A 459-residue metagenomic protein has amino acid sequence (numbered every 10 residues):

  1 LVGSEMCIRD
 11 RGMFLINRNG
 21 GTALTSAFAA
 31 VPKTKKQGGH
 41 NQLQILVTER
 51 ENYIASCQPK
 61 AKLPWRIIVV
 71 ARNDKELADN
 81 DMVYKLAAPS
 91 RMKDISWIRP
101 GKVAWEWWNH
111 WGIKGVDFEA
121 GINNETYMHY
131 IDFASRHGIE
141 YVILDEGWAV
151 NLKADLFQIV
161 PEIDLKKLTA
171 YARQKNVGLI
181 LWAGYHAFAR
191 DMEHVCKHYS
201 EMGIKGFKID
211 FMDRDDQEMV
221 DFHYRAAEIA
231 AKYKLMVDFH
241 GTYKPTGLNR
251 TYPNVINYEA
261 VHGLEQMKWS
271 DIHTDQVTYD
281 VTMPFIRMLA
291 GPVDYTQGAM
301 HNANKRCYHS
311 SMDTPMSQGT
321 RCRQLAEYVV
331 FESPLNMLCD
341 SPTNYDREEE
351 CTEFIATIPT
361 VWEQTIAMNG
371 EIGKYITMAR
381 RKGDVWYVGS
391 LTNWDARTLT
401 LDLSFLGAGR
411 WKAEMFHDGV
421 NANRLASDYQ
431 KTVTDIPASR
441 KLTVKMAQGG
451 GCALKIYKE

Functional and structural regions predicted by a protein language model:
S4-A87: N-terminal accessory beta-strand-rich subdomains and adjacent acidic, glycine-rich linkers that precede catalytic cores
P59-Y141: An acidic-aromatic substrate-binding cleft motif
A134, D210, V237, V330 (+1 more regions): Conserved, mostly hydrophobic/aromatic
D145-T320: Aromatic- and carboxylate-enriched substrate-binding clefts and catalytic-loop regions of carbohydrate-active enzymes
D340-Y387, N423-S427: Glycan-recognition and catalytic regions of carbohydrate-active enzymes
E371-W411, C452-A453: Carbohydrate-binding surface patches
M415-S439: Solvent-exposed beta-strand/loop surfaces of large extracellular or lumenal domains
V433-E459: C-terminal beta-strand-rich structural cap/linker in extracellular carbohydrate-active enzymes
